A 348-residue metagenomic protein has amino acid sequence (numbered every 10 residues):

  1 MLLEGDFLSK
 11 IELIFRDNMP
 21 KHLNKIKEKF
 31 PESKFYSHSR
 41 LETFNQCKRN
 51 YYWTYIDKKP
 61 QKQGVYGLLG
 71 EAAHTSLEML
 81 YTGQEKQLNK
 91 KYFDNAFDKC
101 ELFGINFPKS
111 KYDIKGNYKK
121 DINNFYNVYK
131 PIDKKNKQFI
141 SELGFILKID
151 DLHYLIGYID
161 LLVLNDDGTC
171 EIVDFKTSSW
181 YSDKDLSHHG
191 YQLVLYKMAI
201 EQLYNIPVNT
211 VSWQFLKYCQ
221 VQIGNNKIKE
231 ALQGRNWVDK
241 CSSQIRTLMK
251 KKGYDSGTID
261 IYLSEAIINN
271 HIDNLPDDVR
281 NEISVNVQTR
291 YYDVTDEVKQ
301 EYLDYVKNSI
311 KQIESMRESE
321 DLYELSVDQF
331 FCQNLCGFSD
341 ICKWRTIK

Functional and structural regions predicted by a protein language model:
M1-K348: RecB-family 4Fe-4S metal-dependent nuclease core
